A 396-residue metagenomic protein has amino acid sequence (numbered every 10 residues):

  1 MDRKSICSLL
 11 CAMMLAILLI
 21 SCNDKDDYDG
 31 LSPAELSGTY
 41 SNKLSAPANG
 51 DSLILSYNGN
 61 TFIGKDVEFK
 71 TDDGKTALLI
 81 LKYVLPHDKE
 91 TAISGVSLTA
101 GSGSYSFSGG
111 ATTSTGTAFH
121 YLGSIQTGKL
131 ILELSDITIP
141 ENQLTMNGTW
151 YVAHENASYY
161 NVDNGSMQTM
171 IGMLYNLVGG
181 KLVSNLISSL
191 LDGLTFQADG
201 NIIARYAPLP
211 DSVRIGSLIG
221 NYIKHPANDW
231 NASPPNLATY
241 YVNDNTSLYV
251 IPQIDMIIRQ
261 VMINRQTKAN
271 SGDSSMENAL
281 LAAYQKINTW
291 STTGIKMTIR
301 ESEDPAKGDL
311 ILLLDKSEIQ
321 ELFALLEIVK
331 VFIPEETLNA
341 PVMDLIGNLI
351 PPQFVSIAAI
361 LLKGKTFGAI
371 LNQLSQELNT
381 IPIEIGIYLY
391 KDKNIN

Functional and structural regions predicted by a protein language model:
M1-S8, A16-L44, L122, T127-G148 (+2 more regions): Bacterial Sec-dependent N-terminal signal peptides
C22-S104, T112-S114: N-terminal "mature head" segments of proteins
L31-G59, D136-S184, Y388-N394: Tryptophan-anchored aromatic micro-motifs
N42, L78-L81, F107-G109, L130-L134 (+4 more regions): Short hydrophobic/aromatic-rich beta-strand segments that constitute the beta-sheet cores of beta-sandwich/beta-barrel
L53-S94, N161-A269: N-terminal glycine/threonine-rich, aromatic-flanked beta-hairpin/loop signature
K65-K70, G95-G101, H120-T127, L237-Y241 (+2 more regions): Extended lipid/amphipathic-ligand handling interfaces
S97-S135: Extended, hydrophobic interaction surfaces within ordered domains
N245, D255-N396: Hydrophilic extracytoplasmic domains
